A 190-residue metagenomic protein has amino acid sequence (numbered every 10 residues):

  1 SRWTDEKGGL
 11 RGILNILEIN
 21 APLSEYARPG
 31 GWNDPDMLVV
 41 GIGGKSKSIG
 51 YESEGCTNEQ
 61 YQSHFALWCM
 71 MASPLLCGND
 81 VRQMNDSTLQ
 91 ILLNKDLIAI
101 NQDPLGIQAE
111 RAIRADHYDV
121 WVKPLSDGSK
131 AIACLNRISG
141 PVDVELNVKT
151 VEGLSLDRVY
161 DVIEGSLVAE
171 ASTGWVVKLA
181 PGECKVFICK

Functional and structural regions predicted by a protein language model:
S1-N79: Glycan-recognition surfaces
E54-T57, Y118-V122, G174-W175: Generic recognition of flexible, low-complexity loop/linker segments
Q62, W68-M71, L76-G78, R114-E152 (+1 more regions): Carbohydrate-binding surface patches
S63-A112: Catalytic cores of secreted or luminal carbohydrate-active enzymes
V81-M84, V144-V148, A171-W175: Composition- and surface-driven signal marking solvent-exposed, interaction-prone regions in large proteins
K149-E164: Solvent-exposed beta-hairpin/edge-strand motifs
E164-A171: Short beta-strand and strand-turn-strand segments in soluble, beta-rich domains
A171-K190: C-terminal beta-strand-rich structural cap/linker in extracellular carbohydrate-active enzymes
